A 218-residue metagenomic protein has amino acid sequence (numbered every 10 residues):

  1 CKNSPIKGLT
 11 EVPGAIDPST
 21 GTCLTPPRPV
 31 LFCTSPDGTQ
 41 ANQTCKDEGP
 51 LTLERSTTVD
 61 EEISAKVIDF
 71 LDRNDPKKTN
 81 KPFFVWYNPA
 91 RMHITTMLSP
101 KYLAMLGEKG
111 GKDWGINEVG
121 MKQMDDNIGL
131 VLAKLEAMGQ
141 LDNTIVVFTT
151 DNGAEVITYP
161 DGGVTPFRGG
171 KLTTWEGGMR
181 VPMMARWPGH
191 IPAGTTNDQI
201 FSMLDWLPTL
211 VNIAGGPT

Functional and structural regions predicted by a protein language model:
C1-C45, I94-L98, I157-V181: Core domains of carbohydrate- and sulfate-ester-processing enzymes
K2-S4, T44, G129-M138, G162-T218: Substrate-binding rim/cap in mid-to-C-terminal beta-strand-loop elements of soluble/periplasmic
C45-E61, E108-Q123: The substrate-binding groove and active-site-proximal loops of carbohydrate-active enzymes, especially glycoside
D47, V67-N117, E155, D161-V164: Active-site His/acidic residue clusters
E54, T58-E61, A65-D69, P76: Metal-dependent phosphoester/phosphodiester hydrolase catalytic core
T58-A65, G115, K122-G129, F201-P208: A structural signal for well-ordered alpha-helical segments within the folded catalytic domains of diverse enzymes
T79-P82, W86-P89, Q123-Y159: Metal-dependent active-site segment of extracytoplasmic phospho-/sulfohydrolases and closely related
A90-I94, N152-E155, T174, G189-I191: Solvent-exposed loop/turn segments at secondary-structure junctions within structured extracellular/periplasmic domains
